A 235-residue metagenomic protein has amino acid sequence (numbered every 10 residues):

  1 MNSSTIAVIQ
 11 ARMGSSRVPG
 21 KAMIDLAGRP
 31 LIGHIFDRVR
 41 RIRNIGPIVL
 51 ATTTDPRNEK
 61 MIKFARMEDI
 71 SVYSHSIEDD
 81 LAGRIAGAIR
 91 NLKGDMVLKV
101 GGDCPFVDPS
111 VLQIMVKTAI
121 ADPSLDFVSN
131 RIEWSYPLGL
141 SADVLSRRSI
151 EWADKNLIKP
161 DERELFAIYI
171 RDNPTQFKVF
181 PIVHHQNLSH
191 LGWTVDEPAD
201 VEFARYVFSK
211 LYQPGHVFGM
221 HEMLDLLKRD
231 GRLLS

Functional and structural regions predicted by a protein language model:
M1-V18: N-terminal nucleotide-binding beta1-loop-alpha1 segment
L31-I48, M61-K63, M67-E68: A short, N-terminal amphipathic alpha-helix
R66-D79: Conserved donor nucleotide-binding strand/loop of the catalytic core
D80-G87, G102-T118: Acidic donor-binding/catalytic loop of UDP-sugar-dependent glycosyltransferases, especially processive GT2
V97-L98: Short aromatic/hydrophobic "clamp" motif used to bind/position activated sugar donors
D108-S135: Conserved donor-nucleotide/metal-binding helix-loop-beta segment in metal-dependent transferases, i.e., the alpha-helix
L140-N173: Anionic-ligand binding region
R163-S235: Conserved alpha/beta core of the MobA/IspD/sugar-nucleotide pyrophosphorylase nucleotidyltransferase superfamily
